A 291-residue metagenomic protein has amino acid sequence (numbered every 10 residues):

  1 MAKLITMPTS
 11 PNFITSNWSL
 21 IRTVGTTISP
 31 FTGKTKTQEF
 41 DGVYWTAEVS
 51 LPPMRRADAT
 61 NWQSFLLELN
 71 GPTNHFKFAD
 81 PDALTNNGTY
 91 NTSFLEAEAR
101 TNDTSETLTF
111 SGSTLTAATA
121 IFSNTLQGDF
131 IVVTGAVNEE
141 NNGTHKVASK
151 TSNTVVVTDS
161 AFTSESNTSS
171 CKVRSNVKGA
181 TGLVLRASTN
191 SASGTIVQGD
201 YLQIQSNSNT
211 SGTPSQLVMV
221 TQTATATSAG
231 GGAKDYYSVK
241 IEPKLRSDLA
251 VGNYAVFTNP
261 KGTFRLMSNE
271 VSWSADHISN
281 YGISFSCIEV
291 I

Functional and structural regions predicted by a protein language model:
M1-V24: Polar/acidic, low-complexity leader/linker segments enriched in S/T/G and N/D
M7-S10, W18, G88, L95-Q127 (+3 more regions): Small/polar beta-strand repeat architecture
T23-T26, S206: Conserved short "hinge" loops at termini or chain/domain junctions
T27-K36: Short amphipathic beta-strand starts and helix->beta connectors
K36-A57, S272-I291: Oligomerization/assembly interface segments of phage tail-like spikes and tubes
A47-R100: Extended assembly-interface regions of large multimeric machines
